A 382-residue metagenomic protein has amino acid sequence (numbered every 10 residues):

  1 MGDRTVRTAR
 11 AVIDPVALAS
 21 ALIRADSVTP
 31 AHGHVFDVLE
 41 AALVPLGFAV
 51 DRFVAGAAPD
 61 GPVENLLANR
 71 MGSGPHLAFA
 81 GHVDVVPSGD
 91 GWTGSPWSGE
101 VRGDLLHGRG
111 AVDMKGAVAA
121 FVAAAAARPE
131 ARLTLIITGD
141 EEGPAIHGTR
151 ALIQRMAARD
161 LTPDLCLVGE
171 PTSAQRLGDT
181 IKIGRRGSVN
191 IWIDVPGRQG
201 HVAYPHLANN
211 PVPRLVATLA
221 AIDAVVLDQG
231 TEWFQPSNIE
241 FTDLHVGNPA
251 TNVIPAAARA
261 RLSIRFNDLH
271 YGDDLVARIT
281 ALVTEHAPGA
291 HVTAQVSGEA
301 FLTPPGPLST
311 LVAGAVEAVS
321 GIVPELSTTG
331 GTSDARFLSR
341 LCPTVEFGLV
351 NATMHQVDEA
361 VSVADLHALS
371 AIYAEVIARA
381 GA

Functional and structural regions predicted by a protein language model:
G2-G89, A257-S263, L275-R278, V363-H367 (+1 more regions): N-terminal helical capping/dimerization or prosegment-like subdomains of hydrolases acting on amide or phosphate bonds
G2-R4, P87, P171-R176, I183 (+1 more regions): Metal-dependent amide/peptide-bond hydrolase catalytic core, centered on the "pita-bread" metallohydrolase fold
V50, A68, G99-V101, F241-L244: A structural signal for short hydrophobic beta-strand segments in well-ordered beta-sheet cores
V54, I137, A294-V296: Residue-level recognition of beta-strand->loop/alpha-helix junctions
H76-I137, D365-A368: Active-site metal-coordination/substrate-binding segment of hydrolases, especially metallo-dependent peptidases
A80-G81, I136-T138, C166-E170, D194-P196 (+1 more regions): Short beta-strand segments
R102-D104, A124-I136, A158-T162, I222-T231 (+1 more regions): Phosphate-handling active-site elements
M114-G184: Acidic/histidine-rich catalytic neighborhood of metal-dependent amide-processing enzymes
